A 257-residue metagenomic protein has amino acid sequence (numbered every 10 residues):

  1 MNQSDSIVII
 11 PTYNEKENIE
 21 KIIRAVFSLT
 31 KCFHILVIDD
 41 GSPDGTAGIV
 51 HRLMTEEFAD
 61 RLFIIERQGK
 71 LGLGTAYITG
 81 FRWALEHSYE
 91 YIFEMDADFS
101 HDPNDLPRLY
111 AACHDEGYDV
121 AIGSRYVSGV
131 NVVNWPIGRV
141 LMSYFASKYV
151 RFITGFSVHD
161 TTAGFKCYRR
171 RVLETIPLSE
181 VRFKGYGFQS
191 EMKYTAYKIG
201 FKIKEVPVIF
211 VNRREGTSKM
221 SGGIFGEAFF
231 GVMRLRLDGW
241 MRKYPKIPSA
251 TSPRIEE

Functional and structural regions predicted by a protein language model:
M1-A25: N-proximal low-complexity "stem/linker" segments adjacent to membrane-targeting elements
M1-Q3, G155, S179-E257: Hydrophobic helical membrane-anchoring modules
D5-I7, H34, E191: Cell-envelope/extracellular polymer assembly enzymes that use nucleotide-activated donors
I10, C32-S42, I65-E66, M95: Short beta-strand/loop segment that forms part of the nucleotide-sugar
E17-K21, D44-L53: Acidic helix N-cap motif at the loop->helix transition within catalytic regions of sugar-transfer enzymes
R24-F33: Short, acidic, metal-binding catalytic loop of nucleotide-sugar glycosyltransferases
D39-G48, F99: A conserved acidic beta->alpha catalytic loop
R67-E86, Y91, P103-Y186, R213-F230: Acceptor/aglycone-binding surface of glycosyltransferases and processive sugar-polymer synthases
